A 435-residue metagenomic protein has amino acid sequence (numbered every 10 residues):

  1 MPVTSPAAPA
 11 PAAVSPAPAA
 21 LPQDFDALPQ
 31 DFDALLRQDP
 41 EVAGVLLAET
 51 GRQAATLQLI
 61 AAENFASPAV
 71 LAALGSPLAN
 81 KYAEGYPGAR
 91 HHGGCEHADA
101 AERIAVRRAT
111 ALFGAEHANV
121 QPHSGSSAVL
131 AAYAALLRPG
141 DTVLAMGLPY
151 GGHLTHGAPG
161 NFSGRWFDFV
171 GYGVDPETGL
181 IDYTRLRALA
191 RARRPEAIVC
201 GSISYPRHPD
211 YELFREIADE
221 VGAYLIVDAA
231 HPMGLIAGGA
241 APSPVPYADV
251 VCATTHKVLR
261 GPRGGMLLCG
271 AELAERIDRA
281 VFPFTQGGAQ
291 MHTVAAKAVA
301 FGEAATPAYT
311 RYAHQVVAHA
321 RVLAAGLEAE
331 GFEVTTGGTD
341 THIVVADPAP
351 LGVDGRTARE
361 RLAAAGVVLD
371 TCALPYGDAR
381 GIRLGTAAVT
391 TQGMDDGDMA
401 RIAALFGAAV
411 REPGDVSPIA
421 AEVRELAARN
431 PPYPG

Functional and structural regions predicted by a protein language model:
M1-I104, A427-A428, Y433-G435: N-terminal glycine-rich, Lys/His-bearing helix-loop that initiates the first secondary-structure elements of many
P2-V14, L28-Q38, A318, G377-G435: PLP-dependent enzyme catalytic core of the Aspartate aminotransferase-like
R37-E41, A48, A100, I104 (+4 more regions): A non-catalytic, amphipathic alpha-helix used as a structural packing/dimerization or gating element in enzyme scaffolds
E49-A55, K81-P87, P195, A274-R279 (+4 more regions): Short acidic (Asp/Glu) and glycine-rich catalytic loops that position anionic groups and cofactors
T56, P87-G88, H117-A118, G288-M291 (+5 more regions): Flexible, glycine/charged-enriched surface loops at secondary-structure junctions
E63-A66, V70, L74-P77, H256 (+1 more regions): Conserved phosphate/anionic-ligand binding catalytic regions in large, soluble enzymes, centered on
I104, R108-G331, A379, T386-A387: Conserved PLP-enzyme active-site core in the AAT-like
E333-G393: Conserved PLP-binding catalytic core of the aspartate aminotransferase-like
